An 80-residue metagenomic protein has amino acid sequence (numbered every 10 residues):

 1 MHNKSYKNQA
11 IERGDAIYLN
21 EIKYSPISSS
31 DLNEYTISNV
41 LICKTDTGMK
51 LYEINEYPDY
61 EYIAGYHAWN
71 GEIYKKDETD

Functional and structural regions predicted by a protein language model:
H2-E61: Mature extracytoplasmic domains of secretory-pathway proteins
K4, A68-D80: Boundary regions of SH3-family modules and the immediately adjacent low-complexity/disordered segments in eukaryotic
E61-A68: Short, exposed beta-strand-loop hairpins at the edges of beta-sheets in extracellular/periplasmic proteins
